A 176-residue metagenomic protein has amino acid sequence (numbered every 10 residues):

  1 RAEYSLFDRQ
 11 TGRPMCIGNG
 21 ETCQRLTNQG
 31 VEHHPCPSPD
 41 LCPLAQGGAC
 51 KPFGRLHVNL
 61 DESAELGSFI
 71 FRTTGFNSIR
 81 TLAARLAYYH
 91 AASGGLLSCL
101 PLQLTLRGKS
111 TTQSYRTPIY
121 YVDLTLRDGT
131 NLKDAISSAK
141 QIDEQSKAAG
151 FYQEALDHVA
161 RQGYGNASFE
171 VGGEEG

Functional and structural regions predicted by a protein language model:
R1-S63, Y115-I119, G165-E170: OB-fold ssDNA-binding interfaces and closely related basic DNA-contact patches used across DNA replication/repair
E3-L6, S68-I70, G75, G150-F151 (+1 more regions): Intrinsic disorder/low-structure terminal segments
T11-P14, S78, V159: Residue-level detector of solvent-exposed, low-hydrophobicity positions
A45-A135: Extended serine/threonine-enriched, polar tracts that run as long, contiguous segments within proteins
D134-G176: Eukaryotic intrinsically disordered, low-complexity regulatory regions
